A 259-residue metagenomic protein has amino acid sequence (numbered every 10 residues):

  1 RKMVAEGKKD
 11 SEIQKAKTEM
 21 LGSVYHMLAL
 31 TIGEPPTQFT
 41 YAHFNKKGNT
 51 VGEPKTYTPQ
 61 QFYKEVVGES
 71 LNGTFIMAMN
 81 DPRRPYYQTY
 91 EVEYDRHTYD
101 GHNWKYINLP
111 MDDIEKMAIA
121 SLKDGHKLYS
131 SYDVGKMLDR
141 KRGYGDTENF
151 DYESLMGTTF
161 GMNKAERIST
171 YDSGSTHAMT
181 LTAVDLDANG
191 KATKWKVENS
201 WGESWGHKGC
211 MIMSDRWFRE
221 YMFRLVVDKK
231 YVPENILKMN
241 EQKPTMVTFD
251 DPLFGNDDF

Functional and structural regions predicted by a protein language model:
R1-I13, N189, C210, L225: Short intrinsically disordered, low-complexity coil segments enriched in acidic
M3-Y94: Aromatic-residue-lined binding/catalytic grooves and analogous aromatic/hydrophobic interfacial grooves in multimeric
E6, E34-Q38, A120-H126, D187-N189: Secondary-structure boundary elements
L28, A118, L128-S130, V197 (+1 more regions): Generic structural hydrophobic/aromatic packing signal, biased to beta-strands
T98-M179: Long, positively charged binding patches that form subdomain-scale interaction surfaces for polyanionic ligands
S131-V134, V184, N199-S200: Active-site-proximal beta-strand/loop segments in catalytic clefts of secreted hydrolases
T180-T182, K196: Residues located in well-ordered beta-strands
D187-F259: Conserved catalytic-core surface of thiol
